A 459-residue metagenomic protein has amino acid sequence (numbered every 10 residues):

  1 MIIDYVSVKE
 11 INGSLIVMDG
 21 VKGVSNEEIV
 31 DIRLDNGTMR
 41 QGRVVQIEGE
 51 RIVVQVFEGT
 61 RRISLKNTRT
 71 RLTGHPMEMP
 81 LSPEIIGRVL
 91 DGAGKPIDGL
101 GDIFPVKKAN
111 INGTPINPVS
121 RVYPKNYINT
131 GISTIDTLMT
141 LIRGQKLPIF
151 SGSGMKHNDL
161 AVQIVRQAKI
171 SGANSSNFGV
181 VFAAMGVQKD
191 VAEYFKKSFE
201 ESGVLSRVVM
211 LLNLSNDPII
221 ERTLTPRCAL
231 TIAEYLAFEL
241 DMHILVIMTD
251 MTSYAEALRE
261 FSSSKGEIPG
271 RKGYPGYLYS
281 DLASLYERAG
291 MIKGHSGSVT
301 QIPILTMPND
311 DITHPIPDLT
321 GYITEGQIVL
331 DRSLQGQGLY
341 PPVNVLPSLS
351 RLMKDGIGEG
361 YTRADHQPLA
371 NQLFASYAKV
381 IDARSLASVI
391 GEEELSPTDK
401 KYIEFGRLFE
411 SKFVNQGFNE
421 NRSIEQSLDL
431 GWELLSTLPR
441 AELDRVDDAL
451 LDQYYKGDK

Functional and structural regions predicted by a protein language model:
M1-T130: Acidic-enriched and Gly/Ser
T68-T70, M77, E84, I97-K146 (+4 more regions): P-loop NTPase nucleotide-binding/switch module
T137-D458: P-loop NTPase catalytic core
